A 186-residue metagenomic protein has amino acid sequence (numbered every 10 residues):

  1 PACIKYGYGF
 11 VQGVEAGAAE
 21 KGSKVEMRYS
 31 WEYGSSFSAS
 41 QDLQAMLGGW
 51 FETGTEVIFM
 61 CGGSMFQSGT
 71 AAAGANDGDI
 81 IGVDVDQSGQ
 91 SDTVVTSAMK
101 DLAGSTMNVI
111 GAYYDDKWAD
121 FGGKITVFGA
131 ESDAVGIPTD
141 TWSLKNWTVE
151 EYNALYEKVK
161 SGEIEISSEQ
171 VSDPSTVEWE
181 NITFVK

Functional and structural regions predicted by a protein language model:
P1-K186: A residue-level marker of the well-folded mature domains of exported/periplasmic proteins
